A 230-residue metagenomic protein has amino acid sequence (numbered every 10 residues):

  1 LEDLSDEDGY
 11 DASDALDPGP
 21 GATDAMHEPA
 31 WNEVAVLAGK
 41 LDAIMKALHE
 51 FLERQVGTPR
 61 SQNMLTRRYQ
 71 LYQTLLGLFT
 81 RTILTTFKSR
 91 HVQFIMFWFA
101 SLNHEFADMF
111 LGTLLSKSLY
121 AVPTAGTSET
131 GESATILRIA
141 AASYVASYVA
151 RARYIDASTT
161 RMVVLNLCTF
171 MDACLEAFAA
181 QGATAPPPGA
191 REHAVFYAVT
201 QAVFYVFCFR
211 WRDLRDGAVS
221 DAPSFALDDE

Functional and structural regions predicted by a protein language model:
L1-R81: Alpha-helical repeat/alpha-solenoid scaffolds of the HEAT/ARM/MIF4G superfamily and closely related elongated all-alpha
L84-T85, S133: Solvent-exposed loop and edge beta-strand segments that line ligand/cofactor-binding and catalytic clefts
K88-H91: Generic helix N-cap/helix-start motif at coil->alpha-helix transitions
Q93-E230: Eukaryotic scaffolding regions of large macromolecular assemblies
